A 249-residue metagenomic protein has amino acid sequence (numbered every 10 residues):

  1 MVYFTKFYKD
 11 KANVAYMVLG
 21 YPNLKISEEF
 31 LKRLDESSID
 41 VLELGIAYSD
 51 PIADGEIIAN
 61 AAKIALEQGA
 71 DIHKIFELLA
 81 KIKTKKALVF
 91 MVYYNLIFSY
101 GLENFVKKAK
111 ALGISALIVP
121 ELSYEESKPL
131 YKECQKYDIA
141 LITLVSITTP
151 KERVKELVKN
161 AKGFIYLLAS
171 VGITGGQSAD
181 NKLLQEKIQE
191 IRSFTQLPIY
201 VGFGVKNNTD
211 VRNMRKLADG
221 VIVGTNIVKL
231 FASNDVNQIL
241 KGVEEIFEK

Functional and structural regions predicted by a protein language model:
M1-M17, L78: N-terminal amphipathic alpha-helix/helix-capping segment at the start of soluble metabolic enzymes
K9-V14, K83-Y93, C134-L144, R192-G204: Short beta-strand/loop segments at the ligand-binding rim of alpha/beta enzyme cores
L24-L34, T149-N160, V201, V205-V221: Catalytic cores of alpha/beta
V41, I46, I57-L122, K241: Active-site beta->alpha loop and helix N-cap motifs at the rims of alpha/beta catalytic domains
V41-P51, I114-I118, S123-E126, I165-G176 (+2 more regions): Glycine-rich phosphate-binding active-site loops on the catalytic face of alpha/beta enzymes
D54-A62, N226-K249: C-terminal helical cap(s) of enzyme catalytic domains, especially alpha/beta-barrels
I58-N60, Q68, V154-S193, L230: Glycine/Thr-rich beta-alpha phosphate-binding loop at enzyme active sites
E67-G69, I114-E126, A140-T149, V154 (+1 more regions): Catalytic beta/alpha-barrel core
